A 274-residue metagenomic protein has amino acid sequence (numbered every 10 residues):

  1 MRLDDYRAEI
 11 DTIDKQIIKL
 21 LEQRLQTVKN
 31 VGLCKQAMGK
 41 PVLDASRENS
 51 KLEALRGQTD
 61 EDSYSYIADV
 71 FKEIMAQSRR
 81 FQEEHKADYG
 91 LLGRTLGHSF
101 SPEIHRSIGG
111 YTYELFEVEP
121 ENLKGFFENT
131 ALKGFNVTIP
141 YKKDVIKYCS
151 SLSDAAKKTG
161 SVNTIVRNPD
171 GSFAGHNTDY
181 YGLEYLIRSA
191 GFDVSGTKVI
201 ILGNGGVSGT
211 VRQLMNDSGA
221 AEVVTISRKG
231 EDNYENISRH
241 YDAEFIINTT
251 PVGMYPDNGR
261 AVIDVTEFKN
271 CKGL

Functional and structural regions predicted by a protein language model:
M1-A87: Domain-level signature for soluble enzymes in the chorismate/prephenate branch of the shikimate pathway
D88-A190: Phosphate/diphosphate ligand-binding glycine-rich loop within oxidoreductases
G93, A174-Y180, I187-A220: Glycine-rich adenosine-cofactor-binding loop
V137-D144, G206-V207, P251-M254: Short glycine-rich anion-binding loops that position phosphate/pyrophosphate groups of nucleotides and phosphorylated
D217-Y234: NAD(P)-binding Rossmann-fold cofactor-contacting core
G230-L274: Rossmann-like adenosine-cofactor binding region
